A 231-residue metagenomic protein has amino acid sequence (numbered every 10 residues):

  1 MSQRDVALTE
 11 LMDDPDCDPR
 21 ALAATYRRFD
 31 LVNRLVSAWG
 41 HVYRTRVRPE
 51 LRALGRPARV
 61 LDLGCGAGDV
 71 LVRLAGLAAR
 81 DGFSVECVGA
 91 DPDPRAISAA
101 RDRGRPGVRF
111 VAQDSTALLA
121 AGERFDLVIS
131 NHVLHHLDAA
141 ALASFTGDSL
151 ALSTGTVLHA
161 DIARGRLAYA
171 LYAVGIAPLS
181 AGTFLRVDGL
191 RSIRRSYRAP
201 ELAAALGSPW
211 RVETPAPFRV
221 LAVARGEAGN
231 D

Functional and structural regions predicted by a protein language model:
M1-R27: N-terminal, positively charged/glycine-rich alpha-helical extensions of SAM-dependent methyltransferases
P19-R44, E50: Class I SAM-dependent methyltransferase Rossmann-like catalytic core, especially the SAM/SAH-binding loop
L61, A67-A117: Class I SAM-dependent methyltransferase SAM/SAH-binding core
I129: A conserved beta-strand element that flanks and buttresses the S-adenosyl-L-methionine
L137-D148: A short, conserved alpha-helix within the catalytic core of class I
S153-I162: Conserved beta-strand signature within the Rossmann-like core of class I S-adenosyl-L-methionine
I162-A205: C-terminal alpha-helical "lid/dimerization" subdomain adjacent to the S-adenosyl-L-methionine
R195, A199-D231: Conserved Class I S-adenosyl-L-methionine
